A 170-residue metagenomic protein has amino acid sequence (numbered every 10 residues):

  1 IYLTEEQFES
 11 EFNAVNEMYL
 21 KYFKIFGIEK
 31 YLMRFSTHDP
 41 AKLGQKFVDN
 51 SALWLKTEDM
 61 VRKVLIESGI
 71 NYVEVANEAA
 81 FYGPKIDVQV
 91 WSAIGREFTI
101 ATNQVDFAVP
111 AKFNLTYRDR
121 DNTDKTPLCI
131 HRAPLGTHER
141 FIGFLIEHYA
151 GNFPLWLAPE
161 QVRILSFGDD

Functional and structural regions predicted by a protein language model:
I1-D170: NTP/phosphate- and nucleic-acid-binding module
